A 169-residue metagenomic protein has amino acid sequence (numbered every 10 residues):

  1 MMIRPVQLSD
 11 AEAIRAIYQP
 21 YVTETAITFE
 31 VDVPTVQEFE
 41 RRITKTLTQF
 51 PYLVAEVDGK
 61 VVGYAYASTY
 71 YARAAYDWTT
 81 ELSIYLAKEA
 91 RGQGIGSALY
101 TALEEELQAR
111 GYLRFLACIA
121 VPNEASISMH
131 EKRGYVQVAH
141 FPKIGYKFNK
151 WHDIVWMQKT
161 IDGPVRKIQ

Functional and structural regions predicted by a protein language model:
M1, K60-Y64, H152: Glycine-rich phosphate/pyrophosphate-binding loop shared by adenosine-nucleotide-utilizing enzymes
M2-A16: A short beta-loop-alpha structural element at the N-terminal edge of CoA-dependent acyl/N-acetyltransferase catalytic
R15-R42: Conserved GNAT-fold acetyl-CoA-binding loop/helix
P34-E89, Y100, T160-I161: Acetyl-CoA-dependent GNAT
Y66, L116-I119, E131, V136-D153 (+1 more regions): Conserved catalytic-core motifs of GNAT/GCN5-like acyltransferases
R91, A117-I127: Conserved beta-strand-loop-alpha-helix junction that forms the acyl-donor binding cleft
G92-E105, S128-K132: Conserved acetyl-CoA-binding loop-helix of GNAT-fold acetyltransferases
L107-I119: Conserved GNAT acetyl-CoA-binding A-motif
